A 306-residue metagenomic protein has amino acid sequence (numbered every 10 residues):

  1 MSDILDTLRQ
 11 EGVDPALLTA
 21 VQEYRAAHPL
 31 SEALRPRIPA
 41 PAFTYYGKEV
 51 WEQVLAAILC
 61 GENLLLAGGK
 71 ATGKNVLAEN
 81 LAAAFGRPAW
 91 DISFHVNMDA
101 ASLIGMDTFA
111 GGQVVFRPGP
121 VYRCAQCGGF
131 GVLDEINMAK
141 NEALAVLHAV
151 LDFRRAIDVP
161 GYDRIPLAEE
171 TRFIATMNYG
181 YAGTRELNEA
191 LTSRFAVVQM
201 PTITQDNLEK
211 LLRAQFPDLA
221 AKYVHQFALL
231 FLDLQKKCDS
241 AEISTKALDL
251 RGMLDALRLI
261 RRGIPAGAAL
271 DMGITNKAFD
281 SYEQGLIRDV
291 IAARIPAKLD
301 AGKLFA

Functional and structural regions predicted by a protein language model:
M1-A306: C-terminal regulatory/interaction module of P-loop NTP-utilizing enzymes
